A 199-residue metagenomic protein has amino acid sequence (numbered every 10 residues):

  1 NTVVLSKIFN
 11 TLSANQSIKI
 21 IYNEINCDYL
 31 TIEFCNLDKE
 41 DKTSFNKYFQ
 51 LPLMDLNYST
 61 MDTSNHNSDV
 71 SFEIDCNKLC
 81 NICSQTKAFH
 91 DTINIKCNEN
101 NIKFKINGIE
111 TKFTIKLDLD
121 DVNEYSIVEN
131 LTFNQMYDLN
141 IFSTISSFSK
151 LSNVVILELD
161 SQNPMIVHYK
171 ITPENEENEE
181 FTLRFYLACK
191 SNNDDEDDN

Functional and structural regions predicted by a protein language model:
N1-S44, S68-N199: DNA polymerase processivity clamps
I32-L37, T43-T63: Conserved loop-to-helix interface motifs that mediate assembly, gating, or partner/ligand docking in ancient ring
